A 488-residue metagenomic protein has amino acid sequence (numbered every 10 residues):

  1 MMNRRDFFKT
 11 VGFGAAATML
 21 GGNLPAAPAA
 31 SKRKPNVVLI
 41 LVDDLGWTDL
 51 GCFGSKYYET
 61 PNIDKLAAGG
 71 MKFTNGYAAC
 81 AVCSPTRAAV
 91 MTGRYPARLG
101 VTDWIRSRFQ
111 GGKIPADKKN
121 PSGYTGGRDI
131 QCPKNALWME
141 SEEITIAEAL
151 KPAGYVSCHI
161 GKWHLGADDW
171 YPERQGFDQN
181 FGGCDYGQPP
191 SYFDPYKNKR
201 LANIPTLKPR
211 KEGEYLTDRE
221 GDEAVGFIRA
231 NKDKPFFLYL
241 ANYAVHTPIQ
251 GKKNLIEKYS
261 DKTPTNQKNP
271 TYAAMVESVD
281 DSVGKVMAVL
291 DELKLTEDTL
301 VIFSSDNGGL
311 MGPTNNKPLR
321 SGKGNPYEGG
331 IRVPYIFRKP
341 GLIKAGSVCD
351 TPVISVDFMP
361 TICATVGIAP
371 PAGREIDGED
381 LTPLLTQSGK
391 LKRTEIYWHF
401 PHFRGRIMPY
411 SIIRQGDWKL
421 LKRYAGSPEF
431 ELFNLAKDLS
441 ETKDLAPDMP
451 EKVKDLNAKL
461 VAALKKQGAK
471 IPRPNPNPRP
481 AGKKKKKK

Functional and structural regions predicted by a protein language model:
D6-A26: N-terminal export signals
G14, M19, A30-P35, V42 (+10 more regions): Long, internal low-complexity/basic segments
R33, S55-T60, Y77-V82, R108 (+9 more regions): A short beta-strand-to-alpha-helix junction
K56-A88, G93-R98, V156-C158, D178-C184: Short, structured active-site-proximal loop/turn typified by the sulfatase FGly-forming signature C/S-X-P-X-R
I105-V156, W163-L238, N242-G251, S260 (+1 more regions): Formylglycine-dependent
P172-G176, P248-K252, A288-L342, I354: Histidine-centered active-site microenvironments of extracellular/periplasmic hydrolases and transferases
Q179, C184, G309-N315, S321-E328 (+5 more regions): C-terminal cap/loop subdomain of S1 sulfatases and analogous C-terminal strand-loop tails that border
G221-N231, E257-D298: A long, amphipathic alpha-helix that forms part of the scaffold/cap immediately adjacent to metal-dependent active
